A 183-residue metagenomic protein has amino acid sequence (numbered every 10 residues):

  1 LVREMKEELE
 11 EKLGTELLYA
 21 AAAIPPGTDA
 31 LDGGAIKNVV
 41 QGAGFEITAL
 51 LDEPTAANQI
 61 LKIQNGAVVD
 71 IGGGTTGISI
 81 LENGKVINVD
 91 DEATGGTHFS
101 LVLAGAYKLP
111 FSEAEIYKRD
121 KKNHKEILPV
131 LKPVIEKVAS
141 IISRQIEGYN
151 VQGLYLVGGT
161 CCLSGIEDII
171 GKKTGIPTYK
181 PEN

Functional and structural regions predicted by a protein language model:
L1-I71, N83-E92, G96-N183: Nucleotide/phosphate-binding catalytic cleft detector across ATP-hydrolyzing and phosphate-transferring enzymes
T76-I80: Short beta-strand scaffold segments in enzyme catalytic cores
